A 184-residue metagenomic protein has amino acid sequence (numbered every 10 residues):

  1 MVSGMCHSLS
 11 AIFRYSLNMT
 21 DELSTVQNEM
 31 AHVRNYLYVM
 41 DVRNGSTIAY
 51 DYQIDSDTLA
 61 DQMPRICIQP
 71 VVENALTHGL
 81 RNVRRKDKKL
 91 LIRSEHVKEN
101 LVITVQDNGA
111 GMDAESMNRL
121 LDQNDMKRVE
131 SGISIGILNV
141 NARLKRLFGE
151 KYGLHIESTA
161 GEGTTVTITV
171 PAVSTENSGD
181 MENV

Functional and structural regions predicted by a protein language model:
M1-E157, T165-T167: Two-component histidine phosphotransfer core
I156-V184: C-terminal end segment of the histidine kinase catalytic
